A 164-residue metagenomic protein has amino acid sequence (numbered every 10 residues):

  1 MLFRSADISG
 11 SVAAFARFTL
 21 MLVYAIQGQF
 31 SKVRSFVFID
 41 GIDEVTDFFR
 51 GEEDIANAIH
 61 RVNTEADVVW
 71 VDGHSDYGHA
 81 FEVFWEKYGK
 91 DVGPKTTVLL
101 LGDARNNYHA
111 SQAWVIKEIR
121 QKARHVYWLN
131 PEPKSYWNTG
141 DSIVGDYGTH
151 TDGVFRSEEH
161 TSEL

Functional and structural regions predicted by a protein language model:
M1-L2, H160-L164: Short, small-residue-biased leader/transition segments that mark boundaries at the very start of proteins
F3-L20: MIDAS-like acidic motif and immediate structural context at the N-terminus of von Willebrand factor A/I domains
R4, S35-V37, V98-L100, W128: Structural beta-sheet core signal
F38-N63: Short beta-strand-loop
I39-D43, A104, N130-Y136: Short beta-alpha junction loops
A56-T96, P133, N138-T139: Von Willebrand factor
G78-H125: Exposed acidic/Ser/Thr-rich ligand/metal-binding surfaces
K117-S162: Von Willebrand factor type A / integrin I
